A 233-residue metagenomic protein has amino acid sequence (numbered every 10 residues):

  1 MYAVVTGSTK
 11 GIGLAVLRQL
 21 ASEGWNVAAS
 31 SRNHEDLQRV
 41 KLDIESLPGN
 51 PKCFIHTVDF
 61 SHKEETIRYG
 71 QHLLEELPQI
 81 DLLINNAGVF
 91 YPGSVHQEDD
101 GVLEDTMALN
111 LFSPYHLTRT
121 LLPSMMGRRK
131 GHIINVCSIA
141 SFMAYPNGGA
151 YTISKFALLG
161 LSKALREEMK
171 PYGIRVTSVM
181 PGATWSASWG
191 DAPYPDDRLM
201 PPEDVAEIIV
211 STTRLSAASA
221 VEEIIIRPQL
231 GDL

Functional and structural regions predicted by a protein language model:
T9-K10: Conserved glycine-rich cofactor-binding loop
E23-R39: Conserved glycine-rich Rossmann-like NAD(P)H-binding loop of the short-chain dehydrogenase/reductase
H34, T57-R68, D100: The beta1-alpha1 cofactor-binding region of Rossmann-like NAD(H)/NADP(H)-dependent oxidoreductases
S94-V95, D99-E104: Substrate-binding pocket helix/loop in short-chain dehydrogenase/reductase
T118, S154: Active-site helix of classical SDR
S138: Residue(s) in the substrate-gating loop at a strand-loop-helix junction that position the organic substrate next
P171, S178, Y194-L233: C-terminal helical subdomain
